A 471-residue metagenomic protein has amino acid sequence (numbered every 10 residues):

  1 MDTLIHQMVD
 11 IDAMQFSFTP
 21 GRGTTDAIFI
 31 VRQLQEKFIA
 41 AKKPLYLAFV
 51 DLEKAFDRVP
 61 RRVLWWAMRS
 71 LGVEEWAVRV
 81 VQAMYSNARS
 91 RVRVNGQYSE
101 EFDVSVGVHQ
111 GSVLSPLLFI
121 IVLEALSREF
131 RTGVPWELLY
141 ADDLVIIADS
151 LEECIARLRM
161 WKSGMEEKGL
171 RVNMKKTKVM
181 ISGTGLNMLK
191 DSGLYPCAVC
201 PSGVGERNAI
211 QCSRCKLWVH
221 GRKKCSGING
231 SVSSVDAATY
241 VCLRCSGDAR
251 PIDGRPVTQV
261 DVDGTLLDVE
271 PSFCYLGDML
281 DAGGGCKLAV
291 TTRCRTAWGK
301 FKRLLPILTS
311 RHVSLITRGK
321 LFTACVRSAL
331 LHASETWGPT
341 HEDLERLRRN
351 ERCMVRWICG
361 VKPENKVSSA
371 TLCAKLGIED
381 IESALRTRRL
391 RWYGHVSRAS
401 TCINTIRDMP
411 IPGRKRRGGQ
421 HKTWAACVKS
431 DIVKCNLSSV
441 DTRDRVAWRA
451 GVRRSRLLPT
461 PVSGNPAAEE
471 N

Functional and structural regions predicted by a protein language model:
M1-V113, L117: Conserved pre-catalytic core of RNA-dependent polymerases
D2-Q15, R91, P116-I147: Active-site palm subdomain of RNA-directed nucleic acid polymerases
Q15, P44-F49, E53, W65 (+15 more regions): Beta-strand-rich binding-surface signature of beta-sandwich/beta-barrel folds used to engage anionic ligands
A27-Y46, R128-R131, C200-V204, D263-L266: A short acidic-Thr-Gly-centered motif at the start of a beta-strand
R32-Q35, E53, W65, R69 (+7 more regions): Short, well-ordered alpha-helical packing segments
V59-V63, I121, K366, A426: A generic alpha-helix surface/boundary motif
E75-V78, V92-E100, V104-Q110, T132 (+3 more regions): Short linear motifs embedded in intrinsically disordered, charge-biased segments
K190-P251: PHD-type zinc finger and closely related Cys/His-rich zinc-binding mini-domains in nuclear regulators
